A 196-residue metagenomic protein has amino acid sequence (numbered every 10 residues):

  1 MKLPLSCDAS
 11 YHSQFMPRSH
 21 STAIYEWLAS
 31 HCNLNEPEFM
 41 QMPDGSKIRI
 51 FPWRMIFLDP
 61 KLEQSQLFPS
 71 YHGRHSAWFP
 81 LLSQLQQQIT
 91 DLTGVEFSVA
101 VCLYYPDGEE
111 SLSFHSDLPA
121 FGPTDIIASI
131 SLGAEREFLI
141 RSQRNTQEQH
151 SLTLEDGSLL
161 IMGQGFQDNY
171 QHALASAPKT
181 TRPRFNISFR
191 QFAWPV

Functional and structural regions predicted by a protein language model:
M1-V196: Non-heme Fe(II) oxygenase metal-center motifs and adjacent flexible, charged/small-residue loops
